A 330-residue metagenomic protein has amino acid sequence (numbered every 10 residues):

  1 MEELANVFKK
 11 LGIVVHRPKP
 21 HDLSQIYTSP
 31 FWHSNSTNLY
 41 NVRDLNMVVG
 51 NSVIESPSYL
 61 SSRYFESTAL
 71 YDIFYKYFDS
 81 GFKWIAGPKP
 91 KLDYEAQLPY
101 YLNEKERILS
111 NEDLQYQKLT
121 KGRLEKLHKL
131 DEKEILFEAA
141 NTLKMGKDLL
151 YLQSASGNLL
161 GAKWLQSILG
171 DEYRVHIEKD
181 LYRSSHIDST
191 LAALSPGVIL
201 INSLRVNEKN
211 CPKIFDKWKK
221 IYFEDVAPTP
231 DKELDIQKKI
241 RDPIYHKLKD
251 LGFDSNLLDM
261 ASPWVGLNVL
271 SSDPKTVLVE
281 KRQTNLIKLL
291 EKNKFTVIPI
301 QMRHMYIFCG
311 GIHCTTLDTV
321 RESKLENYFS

Functional and structural regions predicted by a protein language model:
M1-S330: The feature marks the mature, well-folded catalytic cores of soluble enzymes
